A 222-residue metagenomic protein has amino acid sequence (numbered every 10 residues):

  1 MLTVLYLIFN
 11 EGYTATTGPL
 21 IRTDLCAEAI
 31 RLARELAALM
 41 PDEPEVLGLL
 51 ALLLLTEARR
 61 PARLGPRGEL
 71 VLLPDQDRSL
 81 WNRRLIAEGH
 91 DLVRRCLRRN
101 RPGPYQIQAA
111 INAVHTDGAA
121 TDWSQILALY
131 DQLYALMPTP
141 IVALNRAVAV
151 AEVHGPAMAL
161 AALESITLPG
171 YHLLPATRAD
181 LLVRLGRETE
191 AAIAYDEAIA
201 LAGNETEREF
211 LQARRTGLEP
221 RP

Functional and structural regions predicted by a protein language model:
M1-D131: Amphipathic helix-loop-helix modules that constitute alpha-helical solenoid scaffolds
L7, L53, S79, T116 (+4 more regions): Residue-level signature for tetratricopeptide repeat
A33, M40, N100, M137 (+2 more regions): Alpha-helical junction/boundary sensor with strong preference for TPR arrays
E45, Q108, I141-V142, L173 (+1 more regions): Start-of-helix register in tetratricopeptide repeats
E188-T206, T216: TPR/TPR-like (Sel1-like) alpha-helical repeat modules
